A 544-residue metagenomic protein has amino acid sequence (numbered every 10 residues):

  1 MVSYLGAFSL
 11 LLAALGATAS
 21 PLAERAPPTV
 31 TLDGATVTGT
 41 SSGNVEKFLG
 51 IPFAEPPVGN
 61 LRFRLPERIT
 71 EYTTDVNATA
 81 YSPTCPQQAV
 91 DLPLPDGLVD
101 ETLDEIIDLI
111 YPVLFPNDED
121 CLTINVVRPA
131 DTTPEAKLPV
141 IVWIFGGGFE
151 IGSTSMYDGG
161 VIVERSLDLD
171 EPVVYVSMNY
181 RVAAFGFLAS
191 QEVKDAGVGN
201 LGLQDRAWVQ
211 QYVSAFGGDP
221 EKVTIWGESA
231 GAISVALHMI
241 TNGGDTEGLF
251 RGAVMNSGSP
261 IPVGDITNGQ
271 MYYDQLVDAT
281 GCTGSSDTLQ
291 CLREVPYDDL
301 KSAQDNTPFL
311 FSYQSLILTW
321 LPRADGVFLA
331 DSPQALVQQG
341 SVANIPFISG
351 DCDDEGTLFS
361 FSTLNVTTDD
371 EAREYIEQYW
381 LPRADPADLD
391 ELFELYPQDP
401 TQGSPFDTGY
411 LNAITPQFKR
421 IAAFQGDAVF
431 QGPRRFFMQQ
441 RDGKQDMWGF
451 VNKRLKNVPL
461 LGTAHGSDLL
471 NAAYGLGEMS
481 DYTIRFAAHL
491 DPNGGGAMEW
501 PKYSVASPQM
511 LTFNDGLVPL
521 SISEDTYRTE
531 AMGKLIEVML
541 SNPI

Functional and structural regions predicted by a protein language model:
M1-A26, T483: Fungal secretory targeting signals
S20-L203, F361-S362, R373-E377, P386 (+2 more regions): Non-catalytic accessory segments of hydrolases
L109-I110, Q211, K222, G252 (+2 more regions): Substrate-access "cap/lid" subdomains that shape and gate the entrance to catalytic or ligand-binding pockets
E135-K137, Q191-L201, W208-W226: Gly/Ser-rich "nucleophile elbow"/oxyanion-hole loop immediately N-terminal to the catalytic nucleophile in hydrolases
A136-V140, D170-V174, D219-V223, T246-G252 (+3 more regions): Loop/turn elements at helix/coil->beta-strand transitions in domains of secreted/extracellular proteins
G227, G231: Gly/Ala-rich beta-loop-alpha elbow adjacent to hydrolase catalytic centers
A232-G244: Short glycine-enriched nucleophile-adjacent loop and the immediately C-terminal alpha-helix near the catalytic center
P405-D407, K419-A423, V429-I544: Mobile gating loops/cap/lid regions near enzyme active sites that modulate substrate access
